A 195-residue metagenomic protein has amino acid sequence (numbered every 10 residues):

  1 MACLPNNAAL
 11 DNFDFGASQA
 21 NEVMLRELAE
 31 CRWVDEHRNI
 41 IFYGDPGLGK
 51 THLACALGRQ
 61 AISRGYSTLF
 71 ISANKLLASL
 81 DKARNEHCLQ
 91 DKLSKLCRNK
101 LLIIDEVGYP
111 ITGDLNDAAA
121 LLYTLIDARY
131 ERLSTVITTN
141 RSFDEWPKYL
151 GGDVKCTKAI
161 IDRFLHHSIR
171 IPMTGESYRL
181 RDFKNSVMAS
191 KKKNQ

Functional and structural regions predicted by a protein language model:
M1-N6: Interdomain "pre-motor" coupling segment immediately N-terminal to P-loop NTPase/helicase cores
A8-C31: N-terminal pre-Walker A segment at the start of P-loop NTPase domains
R32, A56, Q60: Active-site signature of alpha/beta-hydrolase-fold catalytic machinery across serine- and Asp/Cys-nucleophile hydrolases
H37-L53: Walker A/P-loop nucleotide-binding motif
N39-I41, S67, L101, S134: Residue-level preference for the first positions of well-ordered beta-strands
R59-I71: Post-Walker A helix-loop "phosphate-sensing" segment adjacent to the P-loop in P-loop NTPases
S67, L76-A83, H87-S94, V107-Q195: Replace "adjacent to P-loop NTPase cores in ATP/GTP-dependent enzymes" with "adjacent to NTP-binding cores
